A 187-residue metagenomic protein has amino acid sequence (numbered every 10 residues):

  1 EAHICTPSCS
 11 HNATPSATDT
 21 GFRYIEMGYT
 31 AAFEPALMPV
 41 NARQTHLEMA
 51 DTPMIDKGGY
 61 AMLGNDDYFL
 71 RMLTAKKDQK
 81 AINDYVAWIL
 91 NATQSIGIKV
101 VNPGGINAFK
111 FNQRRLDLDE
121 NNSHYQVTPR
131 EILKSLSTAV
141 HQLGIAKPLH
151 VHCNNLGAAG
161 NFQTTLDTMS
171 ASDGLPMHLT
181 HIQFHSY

Functional and structural regions predicted by a protein language model:
E1-N121: Divalent-metal coordination cores built from histidine and acidic residues
K77-N102, I106-Y187: Histidine/acidic residue-rich metal-binding segments in metalloenzymes
